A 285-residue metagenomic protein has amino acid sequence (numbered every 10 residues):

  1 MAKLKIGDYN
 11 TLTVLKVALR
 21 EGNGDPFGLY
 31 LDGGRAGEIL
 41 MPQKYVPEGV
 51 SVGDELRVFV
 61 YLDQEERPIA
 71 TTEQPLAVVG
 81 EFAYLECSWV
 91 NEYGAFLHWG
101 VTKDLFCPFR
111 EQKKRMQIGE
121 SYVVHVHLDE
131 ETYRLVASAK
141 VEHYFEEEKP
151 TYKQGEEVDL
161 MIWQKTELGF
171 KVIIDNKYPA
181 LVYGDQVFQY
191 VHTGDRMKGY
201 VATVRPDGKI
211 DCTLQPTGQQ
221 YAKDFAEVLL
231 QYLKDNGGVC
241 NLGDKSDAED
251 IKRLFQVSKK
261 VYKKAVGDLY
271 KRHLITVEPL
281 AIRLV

Functional and structural regions predicted by a protein language model:
M1-V285: Single-stranded RNA-binding regions, centering on S1/OB-family and related RNA-binding modules
